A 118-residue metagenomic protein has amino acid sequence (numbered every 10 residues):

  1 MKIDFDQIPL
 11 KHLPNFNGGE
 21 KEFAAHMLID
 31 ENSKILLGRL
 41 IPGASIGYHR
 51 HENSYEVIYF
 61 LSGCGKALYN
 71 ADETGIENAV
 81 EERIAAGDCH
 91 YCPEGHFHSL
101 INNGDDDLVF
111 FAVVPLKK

Functional and structural regions predicted by a protein language model:
M1-K34, G47, E81-A85: A short, N-terminal "cap"/entry segment at the start of jelly-roll beta-barrel domains of the cupin/DSBH fold
M27, I35-R39, V57, E81 (+1 more regions): Conserved hydrophobic/aromatic beta-strand scaffold that supports enzyme active sites
L36-N53: Conserved short histidine dyad/triad with adjacent acidic residue
G47-H49, A67-L68, C92, H98-G104: Short beta-strand His + acidic residue motifs that chelate non-heme Fe in jelly-roll/DSBH and cupin folds
N53-K66, N70-D72: Glycine- and acidic-residue-biased ligand/ion/polar-headgroup-sensing regions
D72-E94: Short acidic-glycine-tyrosine-enriched beta hairpin
A85-A86, E94-K118: Ligand-binding loop in jelly-roll beta-barrel domains
